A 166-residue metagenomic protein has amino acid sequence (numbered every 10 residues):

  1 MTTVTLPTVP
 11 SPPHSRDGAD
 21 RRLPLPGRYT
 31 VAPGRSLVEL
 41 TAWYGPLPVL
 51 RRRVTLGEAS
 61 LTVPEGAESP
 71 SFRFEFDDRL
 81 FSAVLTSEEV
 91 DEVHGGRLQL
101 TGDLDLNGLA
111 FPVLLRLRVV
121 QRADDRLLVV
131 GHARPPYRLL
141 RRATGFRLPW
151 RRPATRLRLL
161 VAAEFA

Functional and structural regions predicted by a protein language model:
M1-A166: Low-complexity, acidic/polar, glycine-enriched regions of mature
